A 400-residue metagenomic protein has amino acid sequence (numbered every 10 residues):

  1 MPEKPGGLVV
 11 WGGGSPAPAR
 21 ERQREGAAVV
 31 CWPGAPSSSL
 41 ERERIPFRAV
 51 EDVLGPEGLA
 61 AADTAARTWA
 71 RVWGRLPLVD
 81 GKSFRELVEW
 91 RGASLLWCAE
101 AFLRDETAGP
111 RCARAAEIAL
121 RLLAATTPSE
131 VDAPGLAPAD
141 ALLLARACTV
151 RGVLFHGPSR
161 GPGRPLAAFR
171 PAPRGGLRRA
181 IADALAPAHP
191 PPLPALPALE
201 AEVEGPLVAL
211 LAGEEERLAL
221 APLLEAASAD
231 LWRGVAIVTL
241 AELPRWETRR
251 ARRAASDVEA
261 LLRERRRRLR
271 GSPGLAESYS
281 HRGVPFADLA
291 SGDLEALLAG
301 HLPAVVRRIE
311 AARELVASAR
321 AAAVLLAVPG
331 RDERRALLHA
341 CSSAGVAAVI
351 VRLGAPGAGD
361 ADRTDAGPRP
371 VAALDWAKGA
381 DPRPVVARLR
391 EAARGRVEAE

Functional and structural regions predicted by a protein language model:
M1-E400: Catalytic-core helical/loop segments in enzymes performing group transfer/polymerization on anionic/lipid-linked
